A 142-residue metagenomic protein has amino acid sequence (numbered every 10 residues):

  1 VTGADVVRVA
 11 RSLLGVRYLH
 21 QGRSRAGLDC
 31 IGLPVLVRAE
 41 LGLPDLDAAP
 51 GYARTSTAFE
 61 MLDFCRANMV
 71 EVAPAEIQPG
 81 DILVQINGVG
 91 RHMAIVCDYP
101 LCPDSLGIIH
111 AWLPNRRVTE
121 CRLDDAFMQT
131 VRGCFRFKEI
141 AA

Functional and structural regions predicted by a protein language model:
V1-V16, E120-A142: Non-catalytic ligand/cofactor/substrate-binding and regulatory segments of enzyme domains
T2-V7, A48-R117, L123: ...with weaker cross-activation on analogous glycine-rich loops/strands in unrelated enzymes
L19-R23, D45-P50: Surface-exposed patches in mature extracellular/periplasmic domains of secreted proteins
Q21-L41: Active-site nucleophilic cysteine motif
S24, P114, F137-I140: Short, solvent-exposed coil/turn elements at secondary-structure transition points
A39-L46, L101: Bacterial peptidoglycan biogenesis and beta-lactam-recognition machinery
